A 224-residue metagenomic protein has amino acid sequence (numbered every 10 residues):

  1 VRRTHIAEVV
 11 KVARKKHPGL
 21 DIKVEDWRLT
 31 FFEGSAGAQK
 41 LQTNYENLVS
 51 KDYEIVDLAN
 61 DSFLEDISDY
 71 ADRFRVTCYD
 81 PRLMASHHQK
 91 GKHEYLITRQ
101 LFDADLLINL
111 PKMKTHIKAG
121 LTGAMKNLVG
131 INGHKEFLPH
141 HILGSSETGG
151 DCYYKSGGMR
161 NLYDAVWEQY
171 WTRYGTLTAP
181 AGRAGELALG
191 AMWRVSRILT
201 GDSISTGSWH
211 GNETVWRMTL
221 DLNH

Functional and structural regions predicted by a protein language model:
V1-H224: Extended, low-polarity segments enriched in aliphatic/aromatic residues
